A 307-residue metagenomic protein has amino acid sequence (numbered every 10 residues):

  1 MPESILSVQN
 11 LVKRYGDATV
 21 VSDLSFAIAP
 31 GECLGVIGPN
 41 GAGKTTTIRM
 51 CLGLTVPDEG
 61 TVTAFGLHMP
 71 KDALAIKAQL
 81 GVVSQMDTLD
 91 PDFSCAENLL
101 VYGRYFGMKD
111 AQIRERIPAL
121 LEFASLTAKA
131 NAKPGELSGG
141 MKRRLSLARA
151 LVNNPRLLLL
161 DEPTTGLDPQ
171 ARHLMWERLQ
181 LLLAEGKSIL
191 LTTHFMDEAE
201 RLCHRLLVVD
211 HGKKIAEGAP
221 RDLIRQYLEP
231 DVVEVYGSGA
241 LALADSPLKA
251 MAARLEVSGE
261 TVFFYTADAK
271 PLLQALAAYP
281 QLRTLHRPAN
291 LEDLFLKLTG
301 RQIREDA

Functional and structural regions predicted by a protein language model:
G60-K71, I76: Conserved ABC transporter NBD signature motif
L100, R104, A111-K129: Conserved ABC ATPase "signature" region
K133-L137: Conserved ABC ATPase signature
N154: Conserved catalytic motifs of ABC-family nucleotide-binding domains
L158-D161: Catalytic Walker B motif of ABC-type/P-loop ATPase nucleotide-binding domains
W176-A267: ABC transporter nucleotide-binding domain
